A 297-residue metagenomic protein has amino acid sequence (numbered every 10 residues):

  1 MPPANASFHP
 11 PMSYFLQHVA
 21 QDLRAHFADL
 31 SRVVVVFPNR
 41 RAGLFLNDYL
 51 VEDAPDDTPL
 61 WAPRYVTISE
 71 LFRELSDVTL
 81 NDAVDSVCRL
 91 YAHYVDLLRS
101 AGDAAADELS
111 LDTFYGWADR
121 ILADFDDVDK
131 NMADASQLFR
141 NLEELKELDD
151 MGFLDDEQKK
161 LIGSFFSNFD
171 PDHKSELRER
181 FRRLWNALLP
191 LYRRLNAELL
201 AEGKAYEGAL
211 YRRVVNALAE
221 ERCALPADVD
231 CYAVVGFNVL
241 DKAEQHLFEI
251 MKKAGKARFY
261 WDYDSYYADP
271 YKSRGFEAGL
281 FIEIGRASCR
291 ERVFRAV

Functional and structural regions predicted by a protein language model:
M1-R292: Nucleic acid-machinery interaction/catalytic patches
F294-V297: Hydrophobic topology marker
